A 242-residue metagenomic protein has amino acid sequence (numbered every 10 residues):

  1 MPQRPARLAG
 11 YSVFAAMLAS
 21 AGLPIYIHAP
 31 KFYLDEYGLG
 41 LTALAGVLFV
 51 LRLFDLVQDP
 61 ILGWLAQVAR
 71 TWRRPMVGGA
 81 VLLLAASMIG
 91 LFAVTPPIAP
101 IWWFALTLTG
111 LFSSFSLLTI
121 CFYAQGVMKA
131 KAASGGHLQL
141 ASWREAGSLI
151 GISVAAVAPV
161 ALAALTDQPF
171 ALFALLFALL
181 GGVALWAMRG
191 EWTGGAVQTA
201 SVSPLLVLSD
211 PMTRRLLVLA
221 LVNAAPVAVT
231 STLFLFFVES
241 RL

Functional and structural regions predicted by a protein language model:
M1-L242: Membrane-embedded alpha-helical bundles of multi-pass transporters/translocases, especially carrier/permease families
